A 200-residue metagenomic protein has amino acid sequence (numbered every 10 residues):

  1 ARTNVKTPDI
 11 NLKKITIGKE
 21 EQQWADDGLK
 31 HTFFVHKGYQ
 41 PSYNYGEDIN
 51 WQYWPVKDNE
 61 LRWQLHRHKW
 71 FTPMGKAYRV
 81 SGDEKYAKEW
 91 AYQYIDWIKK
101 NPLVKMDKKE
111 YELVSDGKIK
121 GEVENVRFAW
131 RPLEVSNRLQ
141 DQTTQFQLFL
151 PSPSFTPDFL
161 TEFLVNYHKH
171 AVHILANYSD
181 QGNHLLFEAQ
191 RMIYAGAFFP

Functional and structural regions predicted by a protein language model:
A1-Y43: Extreme N-terminal leader/anchor segments
K6-N11, T16-E20, N50, D107 (+2 more regions): Serine/threonine-rich low-complexity intrinsically disordered regions
Y43-Y45, W51, K57-P200: Aromatic-lined, polymer-binding surfaces characteristic of secreted/periplasmic polysaccharide-degrading enzymes
